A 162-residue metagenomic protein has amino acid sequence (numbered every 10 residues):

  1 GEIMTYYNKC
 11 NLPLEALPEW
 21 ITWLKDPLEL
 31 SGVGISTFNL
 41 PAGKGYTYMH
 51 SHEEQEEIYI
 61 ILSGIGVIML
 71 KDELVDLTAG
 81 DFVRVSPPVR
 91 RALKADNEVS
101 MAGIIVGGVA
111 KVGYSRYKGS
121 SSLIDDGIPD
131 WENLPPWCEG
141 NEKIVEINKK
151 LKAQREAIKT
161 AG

Functional and structural regions predicted by a protein language model:
G1-V33, K118-G162: A short, N-terminal "cap"/entry segment at the start of jelly-roll beta-barrel domains of the cupin/DSBH fold
E19-W23, S36-H52: Conserved short histidine dyad/triad with adjacent acidic residue
E29, V67, P87-Y114: Ligand-binding loop in jelly-roll beta-barrel domains
S31, M69-E73: Short strand-coil-strand connectors
G32, E53-E54: Short, small/polar residue-rich loop motifs at catalytic or cofactor-binding pockets
E54-E56, I60-G66: Glycine- and acidic-residue-biased ligand/ion/polar-headgroup-sensing regions
D72-P88: Short acidic-glycine-tyrosine-enriched beta hairpin
